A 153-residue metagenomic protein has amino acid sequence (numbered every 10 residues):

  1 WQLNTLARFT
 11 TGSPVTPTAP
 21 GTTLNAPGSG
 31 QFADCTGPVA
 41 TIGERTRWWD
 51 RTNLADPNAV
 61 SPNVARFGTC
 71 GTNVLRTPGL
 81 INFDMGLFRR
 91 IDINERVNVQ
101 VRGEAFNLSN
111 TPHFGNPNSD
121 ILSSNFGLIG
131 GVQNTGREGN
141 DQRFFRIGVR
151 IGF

Functional and structural regions predicted by a protein language model:
W1-F153: Short, solvent-exposed micro-motifs at the edges of structured domains
